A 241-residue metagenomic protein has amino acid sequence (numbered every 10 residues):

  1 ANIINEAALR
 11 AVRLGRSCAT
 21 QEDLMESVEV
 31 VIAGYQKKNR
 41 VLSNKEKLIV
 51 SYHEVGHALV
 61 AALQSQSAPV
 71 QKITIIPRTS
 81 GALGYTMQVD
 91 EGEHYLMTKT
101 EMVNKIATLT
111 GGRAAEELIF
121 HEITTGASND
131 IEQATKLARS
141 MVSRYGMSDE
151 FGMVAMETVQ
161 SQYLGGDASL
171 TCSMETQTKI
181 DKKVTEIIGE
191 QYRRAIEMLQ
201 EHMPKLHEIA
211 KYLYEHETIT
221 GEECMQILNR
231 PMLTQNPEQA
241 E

Functional and structural regions predicted by a protein language model:
A1-R13, E22-E26: C-terminal helical "lid" of AAA+/P-loop NTPase domains
R13, V30-K37: Hydrophobic alpha-helical transmembrane segments of multi-pass inner membrane proteins, especially in bacterial systems
R16-C18: Inter-lobe coupling/hinge segments of SF2-like helicase ATPases
M25-V30, T79-A82: Short, conserved phosphate-binding/catalytic loop or strand-edge motifs used in phosphoryl-/nucleotidyl-transfer
K38-I49: Short pre-active-site segment immediately N-terminal to the catalytic Zn-binding motif
K47-Y52, A58-E241: Soluble catalytic regions of large protease machineries
